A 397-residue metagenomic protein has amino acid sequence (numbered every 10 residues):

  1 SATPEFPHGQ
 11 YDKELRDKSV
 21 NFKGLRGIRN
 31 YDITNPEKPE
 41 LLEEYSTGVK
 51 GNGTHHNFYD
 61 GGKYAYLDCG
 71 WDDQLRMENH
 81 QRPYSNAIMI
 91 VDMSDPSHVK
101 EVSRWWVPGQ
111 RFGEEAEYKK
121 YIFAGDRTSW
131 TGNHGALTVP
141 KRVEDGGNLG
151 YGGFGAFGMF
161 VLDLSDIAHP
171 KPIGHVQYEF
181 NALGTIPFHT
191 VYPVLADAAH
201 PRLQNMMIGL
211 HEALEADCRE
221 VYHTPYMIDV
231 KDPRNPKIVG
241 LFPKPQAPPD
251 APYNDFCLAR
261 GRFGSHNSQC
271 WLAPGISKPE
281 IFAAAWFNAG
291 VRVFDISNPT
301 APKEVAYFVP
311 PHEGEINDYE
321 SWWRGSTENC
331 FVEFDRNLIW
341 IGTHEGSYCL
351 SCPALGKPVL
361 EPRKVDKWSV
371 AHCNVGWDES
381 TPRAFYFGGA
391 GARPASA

Functional and structural regions predicted by a protein language model:
S1-A397: Feature marking well-ordered beta-strand scaffolds used for ligand recognition
